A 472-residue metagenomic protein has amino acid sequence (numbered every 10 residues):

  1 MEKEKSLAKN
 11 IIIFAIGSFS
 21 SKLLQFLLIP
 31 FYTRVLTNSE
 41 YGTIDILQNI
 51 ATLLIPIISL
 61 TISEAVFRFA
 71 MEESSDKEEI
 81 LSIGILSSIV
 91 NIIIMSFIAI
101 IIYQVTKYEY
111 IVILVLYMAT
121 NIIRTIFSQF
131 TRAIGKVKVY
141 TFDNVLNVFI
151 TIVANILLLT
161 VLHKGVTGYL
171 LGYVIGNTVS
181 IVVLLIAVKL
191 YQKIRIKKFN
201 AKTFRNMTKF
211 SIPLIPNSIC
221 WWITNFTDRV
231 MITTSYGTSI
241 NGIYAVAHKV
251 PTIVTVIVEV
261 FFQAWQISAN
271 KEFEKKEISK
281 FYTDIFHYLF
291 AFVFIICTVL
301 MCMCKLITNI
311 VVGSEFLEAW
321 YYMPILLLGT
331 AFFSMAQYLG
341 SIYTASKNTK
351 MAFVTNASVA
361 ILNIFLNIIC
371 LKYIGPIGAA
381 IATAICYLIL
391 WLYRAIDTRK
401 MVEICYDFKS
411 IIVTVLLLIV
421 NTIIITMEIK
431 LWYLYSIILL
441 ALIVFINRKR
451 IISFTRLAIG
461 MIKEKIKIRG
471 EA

Functional and structural regions predicted by a protein language model:
M1-K3, V112, V166, L170-G172 (+4 more regions): Interhelical loop/hinge segments that connect adjacent transmembrane helices in multipass membrane
M1-L24, F67, S75, A201-N217 (+1 more regions): N-terminal membrane topogenesis motif
E4-S63, I92, S96, N147-I152 (+2 more regions): Signature of the first transmembrane helix
N10-Q25, N147, G172-V188, A201-N270 (+2 more regions): Transmembrane helical elements of multi-pass membrane transporters/channels
F19, P56-I58, S82-I113, V182 (+3 more regions): Alpha-helical transmembrane segments of multi-pass membrane transport and lipid-handling proteins
Q25, I58-S74, P251-H287, G340-A345: Helix-loop junctions and terminal segments of transmembrane helices in multi-pass membrane transport/translocation
D143-L190, S358-L362, P376-D397: Hydrophobic alpha-helical transmembrane segments
I404, I423-A472: Membrane-proximal transmembrane or re-entrant/amphipathic helices at the cytosolic face
